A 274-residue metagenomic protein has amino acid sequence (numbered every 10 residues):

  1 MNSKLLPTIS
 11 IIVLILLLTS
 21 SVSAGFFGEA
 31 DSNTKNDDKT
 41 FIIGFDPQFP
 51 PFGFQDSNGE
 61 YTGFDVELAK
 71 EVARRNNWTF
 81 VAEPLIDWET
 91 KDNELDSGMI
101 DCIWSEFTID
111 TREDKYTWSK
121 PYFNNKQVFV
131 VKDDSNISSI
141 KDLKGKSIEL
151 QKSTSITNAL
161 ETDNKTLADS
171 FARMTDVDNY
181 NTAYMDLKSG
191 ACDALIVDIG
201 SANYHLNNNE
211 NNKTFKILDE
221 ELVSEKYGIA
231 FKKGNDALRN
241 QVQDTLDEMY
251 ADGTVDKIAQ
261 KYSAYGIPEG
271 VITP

Functional and structural regions predicted by a protein language model:
M1-A30: Secretory targeting signatures
N33-E106, D176: Extracytoplasmic small-molecule ligand-binding "clamshell" domains of the periplasmic binding protein/Venus flytrap
F41-F45, T62, I140-T157: Short loop->beta-strand "edge-of-pocket" segments that line small-molecule binding or catalytic clefts across diverse
P47, N124-V131, I199, L206-D247 (+1 more regions): Periplasmic-binding protein-like
Q55-S57, A69-T79, I156-D178, L206-N211: Ligand-binding cleft/hinge of the Venus flytrap
W78-T79, D96-S105, K146-S147, K188-D198: Alpha-to-beta junction loops
E89, E106-K115, A159-T162, D186-S189 (+1 more regions): A ligand-binding cleft/hinge motif common to bilobed small-molecule-binding domains
K120, V131-I148: Flexible hinge/capping segments at coil-to-helix
